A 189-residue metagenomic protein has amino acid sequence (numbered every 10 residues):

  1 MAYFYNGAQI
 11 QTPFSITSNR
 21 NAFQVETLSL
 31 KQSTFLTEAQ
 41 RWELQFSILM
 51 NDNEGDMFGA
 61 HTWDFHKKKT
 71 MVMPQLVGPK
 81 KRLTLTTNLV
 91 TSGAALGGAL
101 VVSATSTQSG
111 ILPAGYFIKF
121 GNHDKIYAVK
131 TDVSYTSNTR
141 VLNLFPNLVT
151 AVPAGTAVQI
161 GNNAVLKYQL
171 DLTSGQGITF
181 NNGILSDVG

Functional and structural regions predicted by a protein language model:
M1-G189: Extracellular/virion structural assembly segments
